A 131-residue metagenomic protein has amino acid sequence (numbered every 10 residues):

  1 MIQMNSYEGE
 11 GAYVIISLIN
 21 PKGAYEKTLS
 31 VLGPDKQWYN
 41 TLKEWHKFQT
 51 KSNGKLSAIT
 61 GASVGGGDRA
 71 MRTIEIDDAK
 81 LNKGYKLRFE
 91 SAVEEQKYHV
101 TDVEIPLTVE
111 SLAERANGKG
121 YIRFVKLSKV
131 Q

Functional and structural regions predicted by a protein language model:
M1-E8: Short amphipathic, basic-aromatic surface patches that mediate peripheral association with negatively charged
G9-V14: Short coil-to-beta strand junction motifs in C2/discoidin
I15-I19, R88-E90: Beta-strand signatures of extracellular beta-sandwich domains
N20-Y25, D77-Y85, E110: A short, structured loop/turn motif at beta-sheet edges
E26, S30-R72: Exoplasmic/lumenal beta-rich domain surfaces
T60-R72, A79-L81, A92-T101: Short acidic/polar inter-strand loop motif in beta-rich domains
E95-R115: Structured interaction patches on ligand/partner-binding surfaces of diverse proteins
P106, E114-Q131: Compositionally biased low-complexity segments at domain edges in trafficked proteins and select soluble regulators
